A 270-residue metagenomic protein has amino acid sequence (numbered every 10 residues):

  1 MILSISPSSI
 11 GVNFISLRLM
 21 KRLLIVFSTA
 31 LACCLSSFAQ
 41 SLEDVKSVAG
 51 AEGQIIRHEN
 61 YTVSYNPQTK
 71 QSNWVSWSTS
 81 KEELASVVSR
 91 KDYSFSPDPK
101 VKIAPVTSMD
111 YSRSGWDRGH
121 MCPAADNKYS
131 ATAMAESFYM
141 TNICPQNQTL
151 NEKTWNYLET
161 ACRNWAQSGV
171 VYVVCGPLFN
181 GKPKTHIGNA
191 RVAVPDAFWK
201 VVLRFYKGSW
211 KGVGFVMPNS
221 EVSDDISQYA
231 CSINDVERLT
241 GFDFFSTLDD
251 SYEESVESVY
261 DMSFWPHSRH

Functional and structural regions predicted by a protein language model:
I2-S9: Extreme N-terminal basic, low-complexity initiation segments that serve as generic localization/processing leaders
L3, L17-L23: Positively charged n-region of N-terminal signal peptides that target proteins for export
V26-C34: Bacterial N-terminal signal peptides
S37-S41: Boundary at the C-terminal end of the N-terminal hydrophobic targeting segment
E52, N60-Y65, W199-R204: Short, surface-exposed beta-strand/loop micro-motifs that present aromatic residues
I55-R118: Short, His- and charge-rich active-site/binding loops that engage polyanionic ligands
P99-H270: Domain-level detector of nuclease and nuclease-like folds in predominantly extracellular/periplasmic contexts
